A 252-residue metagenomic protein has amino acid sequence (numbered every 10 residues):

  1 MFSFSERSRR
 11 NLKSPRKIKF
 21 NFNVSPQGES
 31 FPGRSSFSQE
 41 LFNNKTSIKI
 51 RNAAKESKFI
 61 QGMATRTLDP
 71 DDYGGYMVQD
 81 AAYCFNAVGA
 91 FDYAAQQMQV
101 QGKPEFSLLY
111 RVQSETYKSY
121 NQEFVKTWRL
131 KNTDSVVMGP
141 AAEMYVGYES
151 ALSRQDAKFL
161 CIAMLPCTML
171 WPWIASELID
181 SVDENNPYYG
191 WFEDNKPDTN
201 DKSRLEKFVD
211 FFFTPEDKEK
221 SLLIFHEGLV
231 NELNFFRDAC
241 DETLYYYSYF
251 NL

Functional and structural regions predicted by a protein language model:
M1-S36, Y247-L252: Eukaryotic N-terminal low-complexity, Ser/Thr- and Lys/Arg-rich leader segments that predominantly function as
I18-F31, F42-P70, A87, R204-F211: Short alpha-helical hairpin
G28, P32-R34, E40-F42, S47 (+3 more regions): Active-site-proximal alpha-helical scaffolds that flank and shape metal-associated catalytic sites
I48-A53, T67-Q97, C161-P172: Alpha-helical bundle segments that constitute or directly flank the non-heme di-iron/ferroxidase center
D71-G75, F159-L160, D217-I224: Inter-helical linker of Solcar repeats in mitochondrial carrier family
M98-K103, P215-E219: Structural helix-adjacent loops and short alpha-helical linkers that scaffold large soluble proteins
N185-Y188, K196-L222, G228-L229, A239-C240: Carbohydrate-associated surface elements
L222-L252: Acidic, carboxylate-rich catalytic segments that either coordinate divalent cations
